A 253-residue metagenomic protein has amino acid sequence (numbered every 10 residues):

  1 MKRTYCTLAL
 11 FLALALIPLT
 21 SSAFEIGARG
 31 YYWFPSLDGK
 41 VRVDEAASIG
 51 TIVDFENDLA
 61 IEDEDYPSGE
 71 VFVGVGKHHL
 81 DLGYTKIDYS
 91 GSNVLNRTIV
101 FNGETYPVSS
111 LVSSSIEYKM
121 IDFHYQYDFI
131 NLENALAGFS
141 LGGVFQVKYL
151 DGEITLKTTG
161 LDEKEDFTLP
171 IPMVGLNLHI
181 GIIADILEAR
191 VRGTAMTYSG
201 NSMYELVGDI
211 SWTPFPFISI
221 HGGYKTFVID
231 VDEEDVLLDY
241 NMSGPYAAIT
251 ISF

Functional and structural regions predicted by a protein language model:
T20-F24, I130-S140, I183-L187, F217: Short loop/turn motifs that connect adjacent beta-strands in outer-membrane beta-barrel proteins
E25-R29, E70, H79-D81, S140-V144 (+3 more regions): Residue-level detector of the transmembrane beta-barrel scaffold of outer-membrane proteins
A28, G69-V75, F123-Y127, F145-V147 (+4 more regions): Residues on the lipid-exposed face of transmembrane beta-strands in outer-membrane beta-barrel proteins
S36-D65, K86-M120, L150-L169, Y198 (+1 more regions): Extracellular/periplasm-exposed beta-strand and loop segments of Gram-negative cell-envelope proteins, dominated by
D58-G91, V112-F139, R192, F253: Outer-membrane beta-barrel transmembrane strands
A135, T168-P170, T194-E205: Solvent-exposed loop/turn segments connecting transmembrane beta-strands in outer-membrane beta-barrel proteins
I186-N201, T226: Transmembrane beta-strand segments that form the barrel wall of outer-membrane beta-barrel proteins
E205-S252: Predominantly the C-terminal beta-signal and adjacent terminal strand-loop region of outer-membrane beta-barrel
